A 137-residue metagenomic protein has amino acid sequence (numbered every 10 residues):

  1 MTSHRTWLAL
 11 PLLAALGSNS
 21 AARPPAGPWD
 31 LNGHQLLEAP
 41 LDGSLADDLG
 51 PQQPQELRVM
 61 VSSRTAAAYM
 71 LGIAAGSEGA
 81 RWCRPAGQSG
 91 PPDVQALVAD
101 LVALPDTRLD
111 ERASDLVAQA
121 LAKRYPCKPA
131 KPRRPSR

Functional and structural regions predicted by a protein language model:
M1-L8: Bacterial N-terminal signal peptides that target proteins for export
A15-S20: N-terminal signal peptide c-region/cleavage motif recognized by signal peptidases
P24-A96: Short N-proximal segments of mature Sec-exported proteins
M70-E78, V102-D106, L121-P126: Sec-exported extracytoplasmic/periplasmic mature domains
P85-S89, L104-L109: Short coil/turn segments at secondary-structure boundaries
V94-L104: Short helix/strand-capping connector loops at secondary-structure junctions
T107-R137: C-terminal partner/receptor-binding element of secreted or periplasmic proteins
